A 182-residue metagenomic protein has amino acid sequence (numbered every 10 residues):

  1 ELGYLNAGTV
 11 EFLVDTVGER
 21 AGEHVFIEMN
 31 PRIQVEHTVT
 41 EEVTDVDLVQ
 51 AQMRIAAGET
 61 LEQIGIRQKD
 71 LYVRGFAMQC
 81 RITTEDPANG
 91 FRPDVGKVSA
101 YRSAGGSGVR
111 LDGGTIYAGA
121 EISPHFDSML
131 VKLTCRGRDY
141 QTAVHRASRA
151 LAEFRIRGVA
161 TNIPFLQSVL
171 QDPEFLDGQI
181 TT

Functional and structural regions predicted by a protein language model:
E1-L2, Y101: Generic non-transmembrane alpha-helical segments
L2-L5, H125: Short loop/turn motifs at secondary-structure junctions and domain boundaries
Y4-Q34: Conserved metal-phosphate-binding beta-hairpin within the catalytic cores of diverse ATP-dependent phosphoryl-transfer
T16, Q34, T38-T182: Catalytic cores of soluble metabolic enzymes centered on carboxylation/carboxyl-transfer
